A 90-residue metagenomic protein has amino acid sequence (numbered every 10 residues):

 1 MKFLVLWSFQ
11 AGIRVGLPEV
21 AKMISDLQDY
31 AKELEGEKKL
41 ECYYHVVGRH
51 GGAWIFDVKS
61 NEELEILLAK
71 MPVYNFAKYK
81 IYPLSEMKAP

Functional and structural regions predicted by a protein language model:
M1-P90: Conserved, structured core segments of small domains
